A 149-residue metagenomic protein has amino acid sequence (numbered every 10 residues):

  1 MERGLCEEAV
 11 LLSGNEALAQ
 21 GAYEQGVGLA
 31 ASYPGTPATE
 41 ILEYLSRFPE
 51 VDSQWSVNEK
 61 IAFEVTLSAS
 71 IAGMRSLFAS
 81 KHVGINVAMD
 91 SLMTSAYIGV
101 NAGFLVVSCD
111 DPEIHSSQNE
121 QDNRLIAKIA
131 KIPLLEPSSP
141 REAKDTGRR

Functional and structural regions predicted by a protein language model:
M1-E142: Thiamine diphosphate
R149: Conformationally flexible catalytic loops at phosphate/diphosphate-handling active centers
